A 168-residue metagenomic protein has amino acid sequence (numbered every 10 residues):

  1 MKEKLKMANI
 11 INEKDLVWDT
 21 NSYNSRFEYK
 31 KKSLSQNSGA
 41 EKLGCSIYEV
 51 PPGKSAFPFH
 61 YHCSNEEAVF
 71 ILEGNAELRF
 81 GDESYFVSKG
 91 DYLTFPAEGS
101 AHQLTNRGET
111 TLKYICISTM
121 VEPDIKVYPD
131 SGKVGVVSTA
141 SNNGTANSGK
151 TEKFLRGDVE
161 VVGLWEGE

Functional and structural regions predicted by a protein language model:
M1-K42, Y128-E168: A short, N-terminal "cap"/entry segment at the start of jelly-roll beta-barrel domains of the cupin/DSBH fold
E28-S33, S46-H62, A97: Conserved short histidine dyad/triad with adjacent acidic residue
G39, A97-D124: Ligand-binding loop in jelly-roll beta-barrel domains
I47-P51, H62-R79, I117-T119: Short, conserved beta-strand element in jelly-roll/cupin
A56, E66, E73-N75, D82 (+2 more regions): A generic structural motif
D82-A97: Short acidic-glycine-tyrosine-enriched beta hairpin
